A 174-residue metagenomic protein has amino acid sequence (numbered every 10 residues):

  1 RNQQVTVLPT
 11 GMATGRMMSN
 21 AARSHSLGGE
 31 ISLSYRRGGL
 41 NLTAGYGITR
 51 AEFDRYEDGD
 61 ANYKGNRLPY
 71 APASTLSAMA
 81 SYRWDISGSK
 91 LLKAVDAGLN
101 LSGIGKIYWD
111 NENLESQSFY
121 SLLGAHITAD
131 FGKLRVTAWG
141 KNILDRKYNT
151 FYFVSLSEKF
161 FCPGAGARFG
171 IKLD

Functional and structural regions predicted by a protein language model:
R1, S102-D110, T128-D174: C-terminal beta-signal and adjacent terminal beta-strands/loops of Gram-negative outer-membrane beta-barrel proteins
N2-Q4, L8-M17, R55-N66, L114-S118 (+1 more regions): Flexible, surface-exposed loop regions and adjacent strand-edge segments of Gram-negative outer-membrane beta-barrel
T10-D110, K172-D174: Gram-negative outer-membrane beta-barrel transporters
R23, L91, Q117-F119, P163: A generic structural micro-feature
H25-L27, S121, S155: Residues that act as N-cap/strand-start positions at coil-to-secondary-structure junctions
I31, A125-I127: Short, basic/aromatic-rich helical patch in the C-terminal catalytic core of site-specific tyrosine
Y35, A71, S118, A129 (+1 more regions): Surface-exposed coil/turn segments at beta-strand junctions on protein surfaces, enriched
I104, E115-L122: Outer-membrane beta-barrel transmembrane domain signature
